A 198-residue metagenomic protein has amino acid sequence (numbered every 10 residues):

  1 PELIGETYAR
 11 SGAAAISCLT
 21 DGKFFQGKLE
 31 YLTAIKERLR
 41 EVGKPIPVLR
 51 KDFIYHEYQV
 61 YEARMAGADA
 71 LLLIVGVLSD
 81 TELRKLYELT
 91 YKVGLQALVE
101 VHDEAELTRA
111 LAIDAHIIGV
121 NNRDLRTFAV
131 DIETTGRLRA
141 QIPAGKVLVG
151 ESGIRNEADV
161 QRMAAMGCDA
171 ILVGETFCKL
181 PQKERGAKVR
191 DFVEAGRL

Functional and structural regions predicted by a protein language model:
P1-L98, E104-R109, T135-L138: N-terminal active-site wall of soluble small-molecule enzyme domains
S11-G12, V93, A144-G145, G167 (+1 more regions): Structured helix-beta-strand junction loops
A14, C18-T20, E62-E82, G119-F128 (+1 more regions): Glycine-rich phosphate-binding active-site loops on the catalytic face of alpha/beta enzymes
R40, A112, P143: Short conserved AdoMet
Y55-G67, H102-D114, G150, I154-V173: Catalytic cores of alpha/beta
I117-V173: Catalytic-face loop-and-helix region of soluble metabolic enzyme cores
R137-Q141, A164, K179-L198: C-terminal helical cap(s) of enzyme catalytic domains, especially alpha/beta-barrels
